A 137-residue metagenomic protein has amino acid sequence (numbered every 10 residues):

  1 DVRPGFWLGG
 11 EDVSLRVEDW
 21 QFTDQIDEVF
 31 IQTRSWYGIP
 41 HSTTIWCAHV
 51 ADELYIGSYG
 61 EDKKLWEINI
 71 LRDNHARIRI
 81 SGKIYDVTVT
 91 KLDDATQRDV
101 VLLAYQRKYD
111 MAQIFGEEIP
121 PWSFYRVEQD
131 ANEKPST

Functional and structural regions predicted by a protein language model:
D1-P40: Short, conserved active-site entrance elements at the starts or edges of catalytic domains
V2-F6, G10-S14, W122-T137: C-terminal edge-of-domain segments
W20-Q21, W46, F115-E117: Short secondary-structure boundary/capping segments
I26-G60, R79, T88: Short beta-strand segments
E61-E133: Short, structured beta-strand-loop surface elements
